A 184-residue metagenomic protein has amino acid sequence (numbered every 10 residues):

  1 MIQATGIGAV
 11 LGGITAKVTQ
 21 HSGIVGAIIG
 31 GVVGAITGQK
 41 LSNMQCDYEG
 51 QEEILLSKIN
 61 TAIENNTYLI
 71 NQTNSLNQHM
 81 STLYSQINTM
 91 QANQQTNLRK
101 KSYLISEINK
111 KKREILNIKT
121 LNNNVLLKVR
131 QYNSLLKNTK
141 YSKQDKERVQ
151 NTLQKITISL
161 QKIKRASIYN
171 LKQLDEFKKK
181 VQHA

Functional and structural regions predicted by a protein language model:
M1-E49: Short, low-complexity, glycine-enriched hydrophobic/amphipathic alpha-helices that associate with lipid bilayers
M1-Q3, Q39-A184: Helix-termini ("caps") and immediately adjacent flexible loops/tails, especially at membrane-solvent interfaces
